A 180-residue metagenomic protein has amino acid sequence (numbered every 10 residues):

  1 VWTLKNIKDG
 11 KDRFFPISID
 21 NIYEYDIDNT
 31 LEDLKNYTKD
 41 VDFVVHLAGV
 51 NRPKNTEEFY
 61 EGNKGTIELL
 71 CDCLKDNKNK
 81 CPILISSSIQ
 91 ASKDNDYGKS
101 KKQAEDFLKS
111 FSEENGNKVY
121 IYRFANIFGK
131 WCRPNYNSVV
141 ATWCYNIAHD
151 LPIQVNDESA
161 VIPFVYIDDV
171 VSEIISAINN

Functional and structural regions predicted by a protein language model:
V1-F43, L47: N-terminal Rossmann/SDR dinucleotide-binding element
I19, D40-V41, K78-C81, D150: A general structural motif
Y23, V45, L84, Y120-Y122: Hydrophobic/aromatic beta-strand patches that form the interior of the parallel beta-sheet core in alpha/beta enzyme
T30-L69, C73-N77, S88-D94: NAD(P)H-binding glycine-rich loop region in Rossmannoid oxidoreductase-like domains and their noncatalytic homologs
Y60-K64, D94-K102, R133-N137, F164: Short-chain dehydrogenase/reductase
E68-E105, S112-N115, V119-Y120: Conserved Rossmann-fold NAD(P)-dependent oxidoreductase catalytic core, especially the SDR/UDP-sugar
K109-I121, A125-I162, I167-S176: NAD(P)-dependent short-chain dehydrogenase/reductase
